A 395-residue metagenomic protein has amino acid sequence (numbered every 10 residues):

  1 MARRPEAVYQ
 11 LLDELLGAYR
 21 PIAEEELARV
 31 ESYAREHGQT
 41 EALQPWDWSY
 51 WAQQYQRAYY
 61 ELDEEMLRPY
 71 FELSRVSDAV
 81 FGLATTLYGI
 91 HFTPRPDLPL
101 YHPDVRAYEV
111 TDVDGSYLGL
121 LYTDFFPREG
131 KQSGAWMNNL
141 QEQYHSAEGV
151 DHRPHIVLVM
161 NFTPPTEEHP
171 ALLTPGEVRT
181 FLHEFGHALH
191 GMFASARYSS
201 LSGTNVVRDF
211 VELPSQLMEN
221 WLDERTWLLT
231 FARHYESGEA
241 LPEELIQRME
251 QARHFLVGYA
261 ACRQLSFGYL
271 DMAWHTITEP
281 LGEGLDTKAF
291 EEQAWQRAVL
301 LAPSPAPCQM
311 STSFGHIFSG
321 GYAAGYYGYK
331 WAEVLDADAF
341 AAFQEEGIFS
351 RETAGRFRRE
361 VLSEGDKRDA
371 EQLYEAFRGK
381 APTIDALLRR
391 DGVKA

Functional and structural regions predicted by a protein language model:
M1-N161, N220-Y269, A273, D286-F290 (+2 more regions): Active-site-proximal, well-structured secondary-structure segments within enzyme catalytic domains
A84, F185, S215, L270 (+2 more regions): Divalent metal-coordination and catalytic microenvironments
Y88, D336-A339, A354: Ordered core of a single globular domain
T163-L182: Short pre-active-site segment immediately N-terminal to the catalytic Zn-binding motif
G176-M192, S215, E333: Active-site recognition of the HExxH zinc-binding catalytic motif
L182, G258-I277, R297-V299, P303 (+3 more regions): C-terminal substrate/ligand-recognition segments
R197-P214, M218, I348-L362: Substrate-binding beta-hairpin/strand module that engages nucleic acids
I348-A395: C-terminal amphipathic alpha-helical interaction region
